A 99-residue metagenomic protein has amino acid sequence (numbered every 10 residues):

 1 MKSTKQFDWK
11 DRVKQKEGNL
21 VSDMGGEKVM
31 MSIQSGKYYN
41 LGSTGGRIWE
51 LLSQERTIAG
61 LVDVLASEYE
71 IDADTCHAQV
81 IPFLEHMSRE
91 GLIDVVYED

Functional and structural regions predicted by a protein language model:
M1-G46, E50, V96: Acidic, low-complexity/disordered tracts enriched in E/D and polar residues
K37-D99: Long, charge-rich, low-complexity alpha-helical segments
